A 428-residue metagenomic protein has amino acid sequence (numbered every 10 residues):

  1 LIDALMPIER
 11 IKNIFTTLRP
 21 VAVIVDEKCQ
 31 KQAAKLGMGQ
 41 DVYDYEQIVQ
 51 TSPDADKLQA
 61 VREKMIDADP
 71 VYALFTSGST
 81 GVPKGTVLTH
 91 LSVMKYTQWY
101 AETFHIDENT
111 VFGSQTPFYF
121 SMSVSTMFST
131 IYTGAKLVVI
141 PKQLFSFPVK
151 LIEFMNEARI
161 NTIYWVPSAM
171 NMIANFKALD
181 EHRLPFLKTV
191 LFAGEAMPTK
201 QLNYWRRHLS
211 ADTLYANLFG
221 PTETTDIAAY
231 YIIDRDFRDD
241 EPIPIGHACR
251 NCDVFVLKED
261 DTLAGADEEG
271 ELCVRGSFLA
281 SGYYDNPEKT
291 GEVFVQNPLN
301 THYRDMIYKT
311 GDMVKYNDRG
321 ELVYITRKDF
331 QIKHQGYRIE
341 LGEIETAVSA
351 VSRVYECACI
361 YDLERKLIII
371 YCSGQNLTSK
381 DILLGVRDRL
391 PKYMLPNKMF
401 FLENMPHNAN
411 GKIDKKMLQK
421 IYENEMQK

Functional and structural regions predicted by a protein language model:
L1-N13, E27-Q30, A135-A158, Y164-M172 (+2 more regions): ATP-dependent adenylate-forming carboxylate-activation enzymes
A4, F75, T103, T116-P117 (+11 more regions): Conserved donor-binding loops in enzymes that form glycosidic bonds
I8, V23-E63, V93, L214-N217 (+1 more regions): AMP-dependent adenylate-forming
I14, P70, H90, Y100 (+21 more regions): Generic structural signal for small/hydrophobic residues in well-ordered secondary structure, especially within
R19-P20, I160: Proline-aspartate-enriched helix->loop->beta-strand connector
K57-F75, V82, I106-F112, F118 (+1 more regions): Conserved pre-ATP/AMP-binding loop-to-beta segment of ANL
K84-G113, S121-N161: Conserved AMP-binding/adenylation subdomain of ANL enzymes
Y132-A135, I160-Y164, A174-P244, D253: Gly/Ser/Thr-rich phosphate-binding loop
